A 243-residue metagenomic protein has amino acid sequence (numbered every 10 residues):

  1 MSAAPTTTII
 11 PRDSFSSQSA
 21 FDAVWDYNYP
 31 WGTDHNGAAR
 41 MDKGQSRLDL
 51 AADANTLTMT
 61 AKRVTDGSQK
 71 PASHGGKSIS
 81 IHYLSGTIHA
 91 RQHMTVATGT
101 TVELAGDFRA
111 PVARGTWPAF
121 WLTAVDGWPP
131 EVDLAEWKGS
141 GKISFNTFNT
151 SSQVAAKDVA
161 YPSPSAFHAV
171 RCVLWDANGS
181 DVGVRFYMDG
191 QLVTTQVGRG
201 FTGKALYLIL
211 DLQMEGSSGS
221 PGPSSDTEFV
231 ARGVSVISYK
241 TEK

Functional and structural regions predicted by a protein language model:
M1-V102, F108-A113, V125-D126, L134-G139 (+4 more regions): Low-complexity, Ser/Thr/Pro/Gly-rich disordered linker/stalk regions
G86-V96, A119-F120, A155-P162, V197-G198 (+1 more regions): Beta-strand-rich interaction surfaces with strong enrichment in secreted/lumenal proteins
G99-T101, S165-F167, A205: Extracellular Ig-like/FN3 beta-sandwich strand-entry sites
R114-L122, D181-G183: Beta-strand acidic-aromatic groove motif in beta-rich domains, primarily in extracellular
F148-A169: Short, aromatic/His-centered strand-loop micro-motif at the edge of beta-sheets
P164-G183: Localized edge beta-strand/strand-to-loop motifs within extracellular or lumenal beta-rich domains
M188-I209: Short, solvent-exposed beta-strand-to-loop segments that form ligand-recognition rims of beta-rich domains
